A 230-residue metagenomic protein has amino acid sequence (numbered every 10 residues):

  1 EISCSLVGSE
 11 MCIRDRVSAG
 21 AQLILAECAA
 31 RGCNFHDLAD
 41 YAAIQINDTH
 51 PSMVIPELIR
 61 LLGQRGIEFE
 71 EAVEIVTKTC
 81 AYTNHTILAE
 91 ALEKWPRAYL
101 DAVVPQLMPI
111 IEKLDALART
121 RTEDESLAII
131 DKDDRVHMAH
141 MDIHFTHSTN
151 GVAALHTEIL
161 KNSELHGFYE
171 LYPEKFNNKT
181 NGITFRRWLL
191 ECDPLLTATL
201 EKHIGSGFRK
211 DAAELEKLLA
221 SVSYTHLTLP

Functional and structural regions predicted by a protein language model:
E1-G8, H226-P230: Single conserved hydrophobic/aromatic residue that forms the stacking wall/gate of nucleotide- or nucleobase-binding
S9-L227: A conserved ligand/cofactor-binding region detector
